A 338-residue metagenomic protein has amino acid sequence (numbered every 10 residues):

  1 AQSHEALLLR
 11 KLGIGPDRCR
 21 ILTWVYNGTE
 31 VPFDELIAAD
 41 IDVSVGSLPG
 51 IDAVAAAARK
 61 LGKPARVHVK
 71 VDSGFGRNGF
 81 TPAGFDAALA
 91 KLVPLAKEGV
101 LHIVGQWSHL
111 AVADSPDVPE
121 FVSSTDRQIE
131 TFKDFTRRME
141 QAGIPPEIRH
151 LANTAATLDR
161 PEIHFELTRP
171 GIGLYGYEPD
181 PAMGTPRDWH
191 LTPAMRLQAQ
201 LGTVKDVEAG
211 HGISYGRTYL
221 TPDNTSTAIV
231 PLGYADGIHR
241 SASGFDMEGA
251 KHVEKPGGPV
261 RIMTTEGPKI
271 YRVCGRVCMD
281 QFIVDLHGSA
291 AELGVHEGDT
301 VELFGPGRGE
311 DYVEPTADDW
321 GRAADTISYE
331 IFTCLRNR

Functional and structural regions predicted by a protein language model:
A1-H150: Active-site-proximal beta-alpha core segment in soluble small-molecule metabolic enzymes
S3-L8, S47-A53, V118-R338: Active-site anion/phosphate-binding pocket segments in diverse small-molecule metabolic enzymes
